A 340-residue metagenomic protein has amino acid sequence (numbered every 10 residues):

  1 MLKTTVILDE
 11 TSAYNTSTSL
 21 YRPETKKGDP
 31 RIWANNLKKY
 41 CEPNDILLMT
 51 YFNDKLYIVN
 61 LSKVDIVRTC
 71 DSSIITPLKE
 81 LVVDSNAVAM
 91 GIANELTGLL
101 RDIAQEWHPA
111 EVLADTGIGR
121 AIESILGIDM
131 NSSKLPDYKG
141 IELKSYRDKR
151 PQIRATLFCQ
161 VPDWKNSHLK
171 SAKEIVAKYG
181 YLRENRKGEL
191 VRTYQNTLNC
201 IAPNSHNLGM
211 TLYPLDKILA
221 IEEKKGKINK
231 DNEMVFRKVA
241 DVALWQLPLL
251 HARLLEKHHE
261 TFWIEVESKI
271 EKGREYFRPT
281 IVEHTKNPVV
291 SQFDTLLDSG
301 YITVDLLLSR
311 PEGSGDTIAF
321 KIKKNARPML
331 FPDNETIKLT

Functional and structural regions predicted by a protein language model:
M1-D137, S145-T340: Nucleic-acid endonuclease domains
G140: Short hydrophobic-acidic sequence motifs that mark active-site Asp/Glu residues
